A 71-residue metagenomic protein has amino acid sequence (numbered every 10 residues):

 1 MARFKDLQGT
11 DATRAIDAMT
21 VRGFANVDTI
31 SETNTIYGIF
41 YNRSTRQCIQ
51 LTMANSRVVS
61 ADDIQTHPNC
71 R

Functional and structural regions predicted by a protein language model:
M1-D17, V21, Y41: Terminal, regulation- and interaction-focused segments at domain boundaries
L7, V27, A61-I64: Generic beta-strand hydrophobic packing signal
G23-I30: Short secondary-structure junctions
T33: Secreted/periplasmic proteins that engage bacterial cell-wall peptidoglycan
I36-R71: Long, continuous compositionally biased terminal/linker segments
